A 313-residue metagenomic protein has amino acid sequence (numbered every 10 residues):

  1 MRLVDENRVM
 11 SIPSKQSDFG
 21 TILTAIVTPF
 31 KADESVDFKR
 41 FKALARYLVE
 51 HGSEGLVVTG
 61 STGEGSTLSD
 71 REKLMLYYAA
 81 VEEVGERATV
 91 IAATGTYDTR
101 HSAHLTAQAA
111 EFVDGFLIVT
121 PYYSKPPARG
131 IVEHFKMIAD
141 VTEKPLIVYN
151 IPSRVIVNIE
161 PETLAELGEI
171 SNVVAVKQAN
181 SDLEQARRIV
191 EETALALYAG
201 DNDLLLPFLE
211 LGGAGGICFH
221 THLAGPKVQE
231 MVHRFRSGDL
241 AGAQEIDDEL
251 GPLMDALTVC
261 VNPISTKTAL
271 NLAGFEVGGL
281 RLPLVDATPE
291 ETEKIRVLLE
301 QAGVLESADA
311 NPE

Functional and structural regions predicted by a protein language model:
M1-V9: N-terminal amphipathic/basic-hydrophobic helices that include classical n-h-c signal peptides and signal-anchor
I12-T24, T28-I156, L164: Active-site beta->alpha loop and helix N-cap motifs at the rims of alpha/beta catalytic domains
S17, T21, A25-T28, S66 (+6 more regions): Flexible, active-site-adjacent loop/turn segments at secondary-structure boundaries
V36, V49, L209-E313: Structured C-terminal cap/extension of enzyme domains
F41, K73, Y77, S102 (+8 more regions): A general structural signal for well-ordered alpha-helical segments in protein cores
R46, V81, A103, A107-A110 (+5 more regions): Residues within alpha-helical segments
E82-A88, E111-F112, V141-K144, E169-N172 (+4 more regions): Short helix-capping segments at alpha-helix termini
D140-V141, P152-T258: Catalytic alpha/beta core domains of metabolic enzymes, predominantly
